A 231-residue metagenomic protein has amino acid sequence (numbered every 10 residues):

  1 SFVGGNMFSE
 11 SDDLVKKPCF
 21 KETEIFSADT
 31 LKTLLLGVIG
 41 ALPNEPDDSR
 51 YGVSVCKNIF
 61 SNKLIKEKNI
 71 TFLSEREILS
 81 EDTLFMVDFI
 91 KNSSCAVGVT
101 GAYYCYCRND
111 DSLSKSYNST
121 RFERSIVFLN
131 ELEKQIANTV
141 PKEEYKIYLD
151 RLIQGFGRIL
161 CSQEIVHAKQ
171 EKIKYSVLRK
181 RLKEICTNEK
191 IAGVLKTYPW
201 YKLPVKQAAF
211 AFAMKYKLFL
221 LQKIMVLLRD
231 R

Functional and structural regions predicted by a protein language model:
S1-V99, Y104-T120: Donor-binding/catalytic cores of nucleotide-activated saccharide and glycerol-phosphate transferases/polymerases
C19, K134, I165-R231: Membrane-interface aromatic/basic loop that binds lipid-linked glycans or pyrophosphate carriers, typified by
P46-D47, R124-S125, K202-P204: A general structural signal for short secondary-structure boundary/capping elements
S54, I65, Y148, L203 (+1 more regions): Short alpha-helical segments used as structural interaction elements across diverse proteins
I70, S93, G98-V99, D111-K115 (+2 more regions): Gram-positive cell-envelope targeting signals
V87-I90, D150-C161: P-loop NTPase catalytic cores that bind/hydrolyze ATP
G101-N109, K115-P141, G155, I159-K190: Catalytic core of nucleotide-sugar-dependent glycosyltransferases
E143-R151: All-alpha amphipathic helical-bundle segments outside canonical DNA-binding/catalytic cores that form hydrophobic
